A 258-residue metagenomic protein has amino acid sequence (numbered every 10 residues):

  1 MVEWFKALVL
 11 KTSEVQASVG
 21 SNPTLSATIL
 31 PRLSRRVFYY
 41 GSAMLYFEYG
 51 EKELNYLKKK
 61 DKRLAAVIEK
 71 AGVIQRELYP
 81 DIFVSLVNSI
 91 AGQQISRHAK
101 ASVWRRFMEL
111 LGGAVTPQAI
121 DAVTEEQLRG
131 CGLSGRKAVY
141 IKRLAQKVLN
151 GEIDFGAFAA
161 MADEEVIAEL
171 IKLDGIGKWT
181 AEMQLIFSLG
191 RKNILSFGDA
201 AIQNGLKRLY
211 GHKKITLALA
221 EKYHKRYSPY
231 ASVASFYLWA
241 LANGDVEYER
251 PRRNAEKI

Functional and structural regions predicted by a protein language model:
M1-E3, V15-S21, R32: Short, positively charged low-complexity motifs
A7, T12, A17, T24-T28 (+1 more regions): Ala/Thr-enriched low-complexity intrinsically disordered regions
I29-I82, N243-I258: Intrinsically disordered, low-complexity, charged terminal extensions of DNA damage-control enzymes
R63, V67, I95-S96, K100-D174 (+1 more regions): Alpha-helical ds-nucleic-acid-binding substructure associated with the helix-hairpin-helix region of base-excision DNA
Y79-Q94: Alpha-helical scaffold segments that form or flank carboxylate-/histidine-based iron centers
Q94-S102, L149-I153, L189-I194, L241-E249: Short helix-capping/linker segments at secondary-structure and domain boundaries
A162-K207: Catalytic DNA-binding helix-loop module of base-excision-repair DNA glycosylases/AP lyases
L209-I258: A basic, often C-terminal nucleic-acid-binding module that engages the phosphate backbone, implemented in DNA
